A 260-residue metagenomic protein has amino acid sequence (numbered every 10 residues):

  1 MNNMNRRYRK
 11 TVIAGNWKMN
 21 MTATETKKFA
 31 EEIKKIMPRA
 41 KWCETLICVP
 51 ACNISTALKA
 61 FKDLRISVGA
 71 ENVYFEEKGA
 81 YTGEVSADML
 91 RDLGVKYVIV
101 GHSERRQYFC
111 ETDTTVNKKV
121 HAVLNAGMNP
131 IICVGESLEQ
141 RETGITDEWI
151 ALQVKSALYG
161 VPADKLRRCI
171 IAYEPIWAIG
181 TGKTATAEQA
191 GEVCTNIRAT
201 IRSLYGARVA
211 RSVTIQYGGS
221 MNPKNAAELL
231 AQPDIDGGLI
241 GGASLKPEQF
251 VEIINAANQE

Functional and structural regions predicted by a protein language model:
N2-E260: Active-site loop-to-helix "anion-binding N-cap" substructures in soluble metabolic enzymes
